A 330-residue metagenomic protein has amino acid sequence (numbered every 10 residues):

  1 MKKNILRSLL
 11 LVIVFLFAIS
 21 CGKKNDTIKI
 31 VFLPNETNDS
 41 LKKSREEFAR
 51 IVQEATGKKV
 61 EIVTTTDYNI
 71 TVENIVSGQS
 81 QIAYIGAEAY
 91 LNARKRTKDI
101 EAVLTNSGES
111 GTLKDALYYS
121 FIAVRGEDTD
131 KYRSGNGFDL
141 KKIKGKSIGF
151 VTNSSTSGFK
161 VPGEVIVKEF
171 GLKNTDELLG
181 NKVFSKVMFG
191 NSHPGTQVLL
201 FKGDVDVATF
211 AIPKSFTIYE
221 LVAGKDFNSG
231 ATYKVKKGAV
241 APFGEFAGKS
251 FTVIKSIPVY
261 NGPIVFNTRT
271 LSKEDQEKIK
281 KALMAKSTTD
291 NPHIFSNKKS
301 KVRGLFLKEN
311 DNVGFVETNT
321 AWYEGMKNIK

Functional and structural regions predicted by a protein language model:
M1-L9: Bacterial N-terminal signal peptides that target proteins for export
F17-S20: C-terminal motif of bacterial Sec signal peptides marking the signal peptidase cleavage site
N25-N92: Extracytoplasmic small-molecule ligand-binding "clamshell" domains of the periplasmic binding protein/Venus flytrap
I28, F32, E36-E47, Q53 (+1 more regions): An extracytoplasmic/periplasmic, membrane-proximal ligand-sensing/linker region
P34, L117-R133, P258-K273: A bilobed periplasmic-binding-protein/Venus flytrap-type ligand-binding module shared by bacterial periplasmic
P34, T66-Y68, Q79-D99, L104-G108 (+4 more regions): Beta->alpha turn/N-cap motifs
N106-K168: A conserved helix-loop-strand patch within extracytoplasmic ligand-binding domains of the periplasmic binding
S147, S155-S272: Pocket-lining segment of extracytoplasmic ligand-binding domains
